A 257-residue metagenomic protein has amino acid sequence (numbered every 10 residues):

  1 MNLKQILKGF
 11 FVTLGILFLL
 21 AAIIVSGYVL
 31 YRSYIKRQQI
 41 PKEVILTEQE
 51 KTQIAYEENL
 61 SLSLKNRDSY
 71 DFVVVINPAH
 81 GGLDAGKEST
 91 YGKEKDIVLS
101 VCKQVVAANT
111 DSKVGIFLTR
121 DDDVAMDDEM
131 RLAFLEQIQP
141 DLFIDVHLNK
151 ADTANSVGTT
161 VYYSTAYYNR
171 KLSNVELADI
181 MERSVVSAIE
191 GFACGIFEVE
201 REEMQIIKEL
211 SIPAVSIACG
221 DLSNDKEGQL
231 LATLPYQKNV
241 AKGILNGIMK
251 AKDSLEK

Functional and structural regions predicted by a protein language model:
M1-L20: N-terminal Sec-pathway targeting helices
V25-P41: Hydrophobic single-pass membrane-insertion segments
T47-F134, I138, V157: Active-site histidine-acidic residue metal-binding/catalytic motifs, centered on HxH/HExxH-like signatures
V73-N77, G115-T119, L142-V146, T160-Y163 (+1 more regions): Structural recognition of the beta-strand scaffold that forms the well-ordered cores of secreted hydrolase catalytic
G81-L83, D121-M126, L148-T153, Y167-N169 (+3 more regions): Solvent-exposed loop/turn segments at secondary-structure junctions within structured extracellular/periplasmic domains
D84-G92, A151-I180: A short, glycine/acidic-enriched catalytic loop
D145, N149-D152, G195-K257: Active-site-adjacent mobile loop/cap segments within catalytic or ligand-binding domains
N174-V199: Active-site-adjacent substrate-binding region of metalloamidase/peptidase-like peptide-processing proteins
